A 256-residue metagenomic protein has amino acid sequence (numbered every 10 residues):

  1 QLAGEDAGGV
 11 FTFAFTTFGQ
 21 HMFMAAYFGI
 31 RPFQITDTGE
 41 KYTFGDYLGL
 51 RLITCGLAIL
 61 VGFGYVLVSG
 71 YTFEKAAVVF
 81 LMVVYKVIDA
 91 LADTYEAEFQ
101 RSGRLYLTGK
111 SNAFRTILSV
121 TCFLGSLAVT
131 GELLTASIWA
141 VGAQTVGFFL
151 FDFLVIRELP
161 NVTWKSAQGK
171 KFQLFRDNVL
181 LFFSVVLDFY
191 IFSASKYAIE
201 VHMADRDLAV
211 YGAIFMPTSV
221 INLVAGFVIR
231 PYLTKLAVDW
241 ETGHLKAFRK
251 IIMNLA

Functional and structural regions predicted by a protein language model:
Q1-F23, A76, L133-L134, I138 (+4 more regions): Interfacial/gating helices of multi-pass transporter permease domains
F13, G39-I53, F175, G212 (+1 more regions): Interfacial transmembrane-helix starts/ends
F13-T16, Q20-A25, L52, G56 (+4 more regions): Alpha-helical transmembrane segments of multi-pass membrane proteins
T16, R51, V79-M82, K86 (+9 more regions): Residue-level signature of transmembrane alpha-helical cores of multipass secondary-active transporters and flippases
F23-Y42, R101, I214, S219-G243 (+1 more regions): Helix-loop junctions and terminal segments of transmembrane helices in multi-pass membrane transport/translocation
I30-Y42, V87-A113, L134, E241: Membrane-interface junctions at transmembrane-helix termini in multi-pass inner-membrane proteins
A76-V83, G109-L159, D177, F215-T218: Hydrophobic alpha-helical transmembrane segments
Y106, K110-S111, L134-A140, F149-S193 (+2 more regions): Interhelical loop/hinge segments that connect adjacent transmembrane helices in multipass membrane
